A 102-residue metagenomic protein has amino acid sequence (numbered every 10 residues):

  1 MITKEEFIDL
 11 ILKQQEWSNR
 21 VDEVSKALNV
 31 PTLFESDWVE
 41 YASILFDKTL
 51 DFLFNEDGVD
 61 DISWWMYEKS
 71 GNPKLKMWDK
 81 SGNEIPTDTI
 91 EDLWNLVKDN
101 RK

Functional and structural regions predicted by a protein language model:
M1-V24: Extreme N-terminal leader/activation tails
N19-N95: Acidic, low-complexity, intrinsically disordered interaction modules
D99-K102: Short acidic DE-rich linear segments
